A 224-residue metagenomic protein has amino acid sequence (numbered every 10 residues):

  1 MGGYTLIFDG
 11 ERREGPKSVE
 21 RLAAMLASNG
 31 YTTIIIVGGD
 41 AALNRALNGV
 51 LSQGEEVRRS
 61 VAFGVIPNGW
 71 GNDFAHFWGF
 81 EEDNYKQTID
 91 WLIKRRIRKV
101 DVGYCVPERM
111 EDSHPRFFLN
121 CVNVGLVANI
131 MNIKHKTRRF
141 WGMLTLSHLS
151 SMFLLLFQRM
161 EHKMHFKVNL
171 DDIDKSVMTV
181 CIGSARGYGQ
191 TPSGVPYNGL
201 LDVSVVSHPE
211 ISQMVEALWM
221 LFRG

Functional and structural regions predicted by a protein language model:
M1-V37, N44, N48-G49, D90: ATP/NTP phosphate-donor binding region
L6-D9, S52-C181: Catalytic core of DAGKc-family lipid kinases
D40-A42, W70: Gly/Ser/Thr-rich loops at beta-strand to alpha-helix junctions that form or flank small-molecule/cofactor-binding
A42-L43, G189: Short glycine-rich, flexible loops that bind phosphorylated cofactors or substrates
L47-V50, H76-W78, S193-G194: Short amphipathic alpha-helical segments
M164, V168-D171, K175-G224: Internal anion-binding site segments
